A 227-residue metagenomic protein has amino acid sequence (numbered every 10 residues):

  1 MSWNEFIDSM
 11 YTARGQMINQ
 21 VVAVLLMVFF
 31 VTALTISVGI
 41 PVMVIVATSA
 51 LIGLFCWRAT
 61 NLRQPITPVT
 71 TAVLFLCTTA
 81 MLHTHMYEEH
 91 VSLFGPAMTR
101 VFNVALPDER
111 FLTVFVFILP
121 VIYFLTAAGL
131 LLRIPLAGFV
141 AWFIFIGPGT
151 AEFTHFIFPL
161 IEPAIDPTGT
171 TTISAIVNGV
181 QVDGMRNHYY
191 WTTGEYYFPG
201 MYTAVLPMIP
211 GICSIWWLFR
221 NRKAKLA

Functional and structural regions predicted by a protein language model:
S2-V24, T70: N-terminal membrane topogenic signal
T12, Q16-Q20, I36-S37, V121-T154: Transmembrane helix-loop-helix
I18-L26, V140-G184: Hydrophobic alpha-helical membrane segments
S37, A59-A72, L131-F139, N221-L226: Membrane-interface helix-boundary motifs at transmembrane edges
V38-P41, I45, L106-I122, T193-L206: Membrane-interface loop-to-helix entry segments
V46-A59, I118-T126, Y202-L218: Hydrophobic cores of alpha-helical transmembrane segments in multi-pass inner/ER membrane proteins, independent
C77-M98: Transmembrane alpha-helix/helix-exit interface in multi-pass inner-membrane proteins
T168-A227: Alpha-helical transmembrane segments of multi-pass integral membrane proteins, characterized by long hydrophobic
